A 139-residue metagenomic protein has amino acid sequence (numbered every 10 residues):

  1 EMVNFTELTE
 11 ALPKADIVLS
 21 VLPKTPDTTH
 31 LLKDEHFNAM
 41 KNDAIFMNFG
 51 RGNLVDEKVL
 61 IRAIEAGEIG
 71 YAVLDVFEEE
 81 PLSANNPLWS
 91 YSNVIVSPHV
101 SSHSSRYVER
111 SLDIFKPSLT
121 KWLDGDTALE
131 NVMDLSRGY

Functional and structural regions predicted by a protein language model:
E1-P87: Rossmann-like adenosine-cofactor binding region
P81-Y139: C-terminal helix-to-coil terminal segments
